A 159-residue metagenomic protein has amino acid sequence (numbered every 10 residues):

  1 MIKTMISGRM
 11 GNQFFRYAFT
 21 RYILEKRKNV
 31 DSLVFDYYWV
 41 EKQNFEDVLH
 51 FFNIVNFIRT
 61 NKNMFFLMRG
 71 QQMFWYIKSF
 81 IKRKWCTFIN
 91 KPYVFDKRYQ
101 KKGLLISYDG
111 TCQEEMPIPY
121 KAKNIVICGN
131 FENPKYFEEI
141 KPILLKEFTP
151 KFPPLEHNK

Functional and structural regions predicted by a protein language model:
M1-K3: Extreme N-terminal starter segment of soluble prokaryotic enzymes
M5-F15: A short, glycine/small-residue-rich beta-strand->loop->alpha-helix junction that serves as a flexible
I6, Y37, G129: Pocket-edge structural micro-motifs
G11-Q13, E41-E46: Short catalytic/ligand-binding loop motif for oxyanion handling, primarily in non-cytosolic enzymes, centered on
F15-E25: Histidine-anchored nucleotide/phosphate-binding helix
E25-S32, V55-T60: Structural alpha-beta junctions
V30-Q43: A short beta-strand-loop structural module common to alpha/beta enzyme folds
D47-K159: Secretory-pathway luminal glycosyltransferase catalytic domains
